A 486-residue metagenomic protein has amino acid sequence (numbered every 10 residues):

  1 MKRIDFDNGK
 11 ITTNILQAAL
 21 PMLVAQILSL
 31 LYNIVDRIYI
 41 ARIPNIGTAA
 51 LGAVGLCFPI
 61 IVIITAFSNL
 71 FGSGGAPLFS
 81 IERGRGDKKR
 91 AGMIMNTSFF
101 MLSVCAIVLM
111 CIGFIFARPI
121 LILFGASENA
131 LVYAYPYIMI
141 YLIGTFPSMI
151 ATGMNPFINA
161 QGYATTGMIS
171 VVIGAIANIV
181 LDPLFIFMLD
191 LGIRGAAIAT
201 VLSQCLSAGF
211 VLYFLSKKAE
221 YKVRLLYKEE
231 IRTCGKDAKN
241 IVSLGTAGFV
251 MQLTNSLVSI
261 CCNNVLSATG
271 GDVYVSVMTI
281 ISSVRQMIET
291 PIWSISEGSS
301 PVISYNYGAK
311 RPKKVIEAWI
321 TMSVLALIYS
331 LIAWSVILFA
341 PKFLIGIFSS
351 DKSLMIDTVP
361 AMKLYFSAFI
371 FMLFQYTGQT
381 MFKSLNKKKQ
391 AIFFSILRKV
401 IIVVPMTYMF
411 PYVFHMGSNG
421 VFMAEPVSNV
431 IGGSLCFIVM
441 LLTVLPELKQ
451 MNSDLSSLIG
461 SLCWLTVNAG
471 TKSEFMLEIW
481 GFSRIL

Functional and structural regions predicted by a protein language model:
M1-A19, F79-G144, D190-G245, I303-A368 (+2 more regions): Short alpha-helical transmembrane segments in multi-pass integral membrane proteins
F6-I46, P59-G74, L78, S103-M110 (+5 more regions): N-terminal transmembrane alpha-helices
Q17-D36, I140, A151, G174 (+5 more regions): Transmembrane helical elements of multi-pass membrane transporters/channels
L23, I27, L31, V35 (+20 more regions): Generic alpha-helical transmembrane segments of integral inner-membrane proteins, especially permease/transport modules
I27, L31-L51, L121-E128, L184-L191 (+5 more regions): Helix-terminus/linker motif at the lipid-water interface of multi-pass membrane proteins
L51-C111, S148-G167, N263, V277-S335 (+2 more regions): Small-residue-rich hydrophobic transmembrane alpha-helices
N69-G72, Y141-N159, G167-N178, A196-V211 (+5 more regions): Short runs within selected transmembrane alpha-helices of multi-pass transporters and secretion channels
F482-I485: Short, intrinsically disordered C-terminal tails of secreted or membrane-associated proteins
